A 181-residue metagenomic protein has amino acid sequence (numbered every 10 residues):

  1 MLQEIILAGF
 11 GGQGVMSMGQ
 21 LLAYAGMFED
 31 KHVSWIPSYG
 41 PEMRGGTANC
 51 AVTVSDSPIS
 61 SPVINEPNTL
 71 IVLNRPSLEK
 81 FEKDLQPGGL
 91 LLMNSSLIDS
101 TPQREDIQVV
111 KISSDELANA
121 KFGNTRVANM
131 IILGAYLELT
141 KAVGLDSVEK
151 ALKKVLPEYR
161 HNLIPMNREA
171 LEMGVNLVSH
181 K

Functional and structural regions predicted by a protein language model:
M1-K181: Active-site cofactor/cluster-binding pocket
